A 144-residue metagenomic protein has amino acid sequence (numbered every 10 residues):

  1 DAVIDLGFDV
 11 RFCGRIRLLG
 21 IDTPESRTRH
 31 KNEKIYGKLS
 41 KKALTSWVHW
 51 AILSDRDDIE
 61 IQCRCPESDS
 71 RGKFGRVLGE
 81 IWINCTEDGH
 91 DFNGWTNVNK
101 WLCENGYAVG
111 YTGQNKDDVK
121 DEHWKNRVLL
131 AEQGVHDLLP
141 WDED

Functional and structural regions predicted by a protein language model:
D1-D144: Small beta-barrel nucleic-acid-binding modules, primarily SNase/OB-fold domains and secondarily Tudor-like barrels
